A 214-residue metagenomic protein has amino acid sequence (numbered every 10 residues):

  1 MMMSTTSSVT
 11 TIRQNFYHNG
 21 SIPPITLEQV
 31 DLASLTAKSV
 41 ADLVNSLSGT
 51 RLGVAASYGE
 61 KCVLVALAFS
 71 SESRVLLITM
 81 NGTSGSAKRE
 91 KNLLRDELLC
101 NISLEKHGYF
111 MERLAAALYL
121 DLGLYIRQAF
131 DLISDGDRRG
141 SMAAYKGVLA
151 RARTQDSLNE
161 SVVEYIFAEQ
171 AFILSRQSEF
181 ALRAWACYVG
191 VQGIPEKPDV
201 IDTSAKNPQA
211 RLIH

Functional and structural regions predicted by a protein language model:
M1-L52, L124, L132-I133, F180-A186 (+2 more regions): N-terminal accessory regions of nucleic-acid-interacting proteins
R51-L52, S57-G190: Conserved DEDDh/DEDDy metal-dependent 3′-5′ exonuclease domain
